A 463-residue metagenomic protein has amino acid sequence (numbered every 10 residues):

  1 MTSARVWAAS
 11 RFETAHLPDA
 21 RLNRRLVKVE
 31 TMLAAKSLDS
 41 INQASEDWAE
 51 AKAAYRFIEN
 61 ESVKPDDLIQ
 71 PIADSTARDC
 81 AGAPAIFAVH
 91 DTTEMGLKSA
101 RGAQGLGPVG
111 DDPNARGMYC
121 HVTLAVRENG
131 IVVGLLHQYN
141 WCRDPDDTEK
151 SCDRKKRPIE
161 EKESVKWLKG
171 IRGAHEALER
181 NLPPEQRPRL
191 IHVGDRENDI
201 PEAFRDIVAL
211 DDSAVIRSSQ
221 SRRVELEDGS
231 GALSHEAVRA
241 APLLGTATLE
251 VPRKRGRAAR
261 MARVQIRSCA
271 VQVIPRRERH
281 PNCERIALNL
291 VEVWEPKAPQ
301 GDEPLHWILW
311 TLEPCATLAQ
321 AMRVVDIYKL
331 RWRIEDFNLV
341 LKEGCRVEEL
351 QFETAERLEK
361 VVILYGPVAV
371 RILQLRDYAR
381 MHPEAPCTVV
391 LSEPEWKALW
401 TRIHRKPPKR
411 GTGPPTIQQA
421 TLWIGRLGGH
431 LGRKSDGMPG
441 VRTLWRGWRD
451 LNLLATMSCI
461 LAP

Functional and structural regions predicted by a protein language model:
M1-Q104, D111-Y119, A125-P463: Single, function-defining residue in the core of a domain
